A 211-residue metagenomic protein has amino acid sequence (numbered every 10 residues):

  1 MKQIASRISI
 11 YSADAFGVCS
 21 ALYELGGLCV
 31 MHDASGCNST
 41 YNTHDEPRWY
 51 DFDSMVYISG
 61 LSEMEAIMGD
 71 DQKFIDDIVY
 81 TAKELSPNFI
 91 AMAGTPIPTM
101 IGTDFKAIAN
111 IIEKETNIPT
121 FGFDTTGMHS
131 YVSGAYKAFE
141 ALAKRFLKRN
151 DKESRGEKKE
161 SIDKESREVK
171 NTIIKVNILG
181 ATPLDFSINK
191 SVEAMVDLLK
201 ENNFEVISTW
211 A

Functional and structural regions predicted by a protein language model:
M1-A211: An N-terminal assembly and electron-transfer interface module characteristic of large anaerobic redox and radical
